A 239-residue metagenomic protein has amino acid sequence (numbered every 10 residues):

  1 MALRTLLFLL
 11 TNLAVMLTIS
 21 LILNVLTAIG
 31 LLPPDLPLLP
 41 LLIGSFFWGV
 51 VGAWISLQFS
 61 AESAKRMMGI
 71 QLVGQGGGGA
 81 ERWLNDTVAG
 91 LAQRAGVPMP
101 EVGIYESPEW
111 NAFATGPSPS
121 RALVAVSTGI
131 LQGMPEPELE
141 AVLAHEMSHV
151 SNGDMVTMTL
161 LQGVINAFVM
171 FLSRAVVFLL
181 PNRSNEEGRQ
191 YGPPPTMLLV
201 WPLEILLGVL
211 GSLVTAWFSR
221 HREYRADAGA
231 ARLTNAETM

Functional and structural regions predicted by a protein language model:
M1-F113, M158, Q162, N166-Y224 (+1 more regions): Hydrophobic or amphipathic, alpha-helical segments that drive membrane association/targeting
A14, L143, M147-S151, V164 (+2 more regions): Active-site His/Glu-centered metal-binding helix of metallohydrolases
E62, V73, V102, A112-E136 (+1 more regions): Active-site scaffold of zinc-dependent metalloenzymes
Y105-E106, V126-I130, L143-E146: A secondary-structure boundary/capping signal
L131, S148, N152, T215 (+1 more regions): Amphipathic alpha-helical interaction elements
Q132, E140, A228: A cross-family signal for key residues in well-ordered alpha-helices that form functional helical elements
P135-S148, N152, V156-T157: Short alpha-helix carrying the canonical HExxH Zn2+-binding catalytic motif
